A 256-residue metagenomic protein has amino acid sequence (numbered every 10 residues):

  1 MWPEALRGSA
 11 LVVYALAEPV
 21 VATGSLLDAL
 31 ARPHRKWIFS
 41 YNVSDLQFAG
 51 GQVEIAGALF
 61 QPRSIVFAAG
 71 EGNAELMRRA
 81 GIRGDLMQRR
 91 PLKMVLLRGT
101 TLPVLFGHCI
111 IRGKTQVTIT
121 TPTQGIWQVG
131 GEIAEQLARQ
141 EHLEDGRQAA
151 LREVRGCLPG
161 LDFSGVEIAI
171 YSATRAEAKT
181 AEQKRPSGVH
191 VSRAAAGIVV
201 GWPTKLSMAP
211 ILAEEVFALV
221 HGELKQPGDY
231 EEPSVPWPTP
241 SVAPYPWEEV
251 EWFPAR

Functional and structural regions predicted by a protein language model:
M1-K36, K179-Q183: Flavin (FAD/FMN) cofactor-binding and adjacent substrate-gating region of FAD-dependent oxidoreductase domains
Y14, L158-A255: C-terminal catalytic lobe of FAD-dependent flavoproteins
A15-V21, K114, I133-A134, P203-K205: Short, flexible beta-strand-to-coil junctions
P19-V21, V66-N73, T204-M208: Gly/Ser/Thr-rich loops at beta-strand to alpha-helix junctions that form or flank small-molecule/cofactor-binding
L26, L30, N73-L76, L212-V216: PAPS/PAP-binding and catalytic site of the sulfotransferase fold
I38-V53: A conserved short coil-to-beta-strand element within the FAD-binding core of flavoproteins
A56-S64: Core beta-strand elements of the Rossmann-like FAD/NAD(P) dinucleotide-binding domain in flavoenzyme oxidoreductases
F67-A196: Active-site substrate-recognition segment that forms the wall of the catalytic cavity or substrate channel
